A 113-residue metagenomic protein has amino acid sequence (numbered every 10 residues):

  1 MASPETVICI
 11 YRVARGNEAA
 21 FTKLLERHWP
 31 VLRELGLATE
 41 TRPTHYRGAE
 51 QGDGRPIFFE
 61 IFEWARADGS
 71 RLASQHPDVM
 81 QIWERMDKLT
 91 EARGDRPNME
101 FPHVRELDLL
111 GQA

Functional and structural regions predicted by a protein language model:
M1-S3, T39-F59, Q81-A113: Glycine-rich beta-strand-turn "strand-cap" elements at beta-sheet edges
P4-R12, F59-I61: Active-site-flanking beta-strand signature of metal-NTP-handling nucleotidyl enzymes and homologous cyclase-like
G16-A20, A49-G52: Acidic-and-aromatic substrate-binding clefts and catalytic sites of carbohydrate-active enzymes
N17-P43, I82, M86-D87: Short amphipathic alpha-helical segments
A19-K23, A65-D78: Short amphipathic alpha-helices within nucleic acid-binding modules
H28, A73-H76, H103: Histidine-centered active-site/metal-ligand motif
